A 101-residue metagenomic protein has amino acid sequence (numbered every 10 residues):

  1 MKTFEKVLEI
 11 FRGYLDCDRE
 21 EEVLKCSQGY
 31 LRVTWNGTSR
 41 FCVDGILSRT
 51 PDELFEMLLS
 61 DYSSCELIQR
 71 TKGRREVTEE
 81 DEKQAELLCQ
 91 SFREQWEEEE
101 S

Functional and structural regions predicted by a protein language model:
M1-E21: Negatively charged, low-complexity tracts enriched in Asp/Glu with abundant Ser/Thr
M1-K2, E94-S101: Short intrinsically disordered terminal tails
I10, Y14, M57, Q95: Residues that form generic nucleotide/phosphate-binding pockets
V23-L24, E97: Compositionally biased, intrinsically disordered low-complexity segments enriched in polar/proline residues
K25-F92: Acidic, low-complexity, intrinsically disordered interaction modules
